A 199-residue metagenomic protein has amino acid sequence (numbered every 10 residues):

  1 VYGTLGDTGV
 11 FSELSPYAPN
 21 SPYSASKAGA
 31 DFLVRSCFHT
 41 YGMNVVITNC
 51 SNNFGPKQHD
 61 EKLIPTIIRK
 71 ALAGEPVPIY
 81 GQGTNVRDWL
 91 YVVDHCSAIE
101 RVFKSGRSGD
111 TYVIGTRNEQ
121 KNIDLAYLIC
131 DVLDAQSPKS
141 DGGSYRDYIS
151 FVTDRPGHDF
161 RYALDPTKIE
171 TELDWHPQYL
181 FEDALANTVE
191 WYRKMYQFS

Functional and structural regions predicted by a protein language model:
V1-I47, F54, Q58-D60: Catalytic helix-loop patch of NAD(P)-dependent Rossmann-fold dehydrogenases
N52-N53, N85: A short, flexible beta-alpha/helix-coil linker loop
N53, E61-K62, Y145-R146: Short secondary-structure boundary micro-motifs
P65, A71-S199: C-terminal substrate-binding subdomain of Rossmann-fold SDR/epimerase-dehydratase oxidoreductases
